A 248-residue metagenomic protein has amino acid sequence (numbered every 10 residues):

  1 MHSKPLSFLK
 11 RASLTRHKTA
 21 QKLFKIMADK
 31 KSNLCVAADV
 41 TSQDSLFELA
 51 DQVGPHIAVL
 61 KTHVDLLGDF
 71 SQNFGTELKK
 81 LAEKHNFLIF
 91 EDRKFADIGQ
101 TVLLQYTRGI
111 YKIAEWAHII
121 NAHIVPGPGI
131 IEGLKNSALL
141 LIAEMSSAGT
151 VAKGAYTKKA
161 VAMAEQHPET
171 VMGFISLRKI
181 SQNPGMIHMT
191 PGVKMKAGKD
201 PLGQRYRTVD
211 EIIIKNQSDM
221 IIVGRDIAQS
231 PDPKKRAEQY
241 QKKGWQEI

Functional and structural regions predicted by a protein language model:
M1-V40: N-terminal amphipathic alpha-helix/helix-capping segment at the start of soluble metabolic enzymes
K25-D29, E48-H56, N73-H85, E132-N136 (+2 more regions): Acidic (Asp/Glu)-rich catalytic clusters
K31-S32, F95-D200: Conserved anion-binding
V36, L60, D92, I120 (+2 more regions): Conserved, mostly hydrophobic/aromatic
V40-V53, Q100-K112, T157-M163, R205-E211: Short, acidic/polar
V53, K61-I113, G149-K158: N-terminal active-site wall of soluble small-molecule enzyme domains
F74-R93, P184-M195, K243-I248: Alpha-helix-loop-beta-strand connector modules within alpha/beta enzyme cores
D226-I248: C-terminal helical cap(s) of enzyme catalytic domains, especially alpha/beta-barrels
